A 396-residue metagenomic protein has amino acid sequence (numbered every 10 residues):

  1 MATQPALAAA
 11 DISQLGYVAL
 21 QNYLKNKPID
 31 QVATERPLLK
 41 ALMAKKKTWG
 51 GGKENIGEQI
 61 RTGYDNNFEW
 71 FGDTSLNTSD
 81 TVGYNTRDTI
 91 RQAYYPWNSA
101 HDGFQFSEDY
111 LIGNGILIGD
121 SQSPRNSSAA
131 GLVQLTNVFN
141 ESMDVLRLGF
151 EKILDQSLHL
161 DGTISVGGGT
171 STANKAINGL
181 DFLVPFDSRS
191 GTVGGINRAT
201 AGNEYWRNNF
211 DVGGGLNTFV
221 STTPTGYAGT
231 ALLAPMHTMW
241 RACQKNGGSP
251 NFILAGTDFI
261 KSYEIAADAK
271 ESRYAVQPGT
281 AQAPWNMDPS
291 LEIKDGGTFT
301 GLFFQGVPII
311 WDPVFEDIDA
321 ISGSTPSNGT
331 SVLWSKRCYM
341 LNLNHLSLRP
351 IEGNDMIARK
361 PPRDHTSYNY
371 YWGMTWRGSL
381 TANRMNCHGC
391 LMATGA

Functional and structural regions predicted by a protein language model:
A2-A396: Flexible, glycine/threonine- and acidic-rich loop/arm segments that mediate assembly and lattice contacts in viral
